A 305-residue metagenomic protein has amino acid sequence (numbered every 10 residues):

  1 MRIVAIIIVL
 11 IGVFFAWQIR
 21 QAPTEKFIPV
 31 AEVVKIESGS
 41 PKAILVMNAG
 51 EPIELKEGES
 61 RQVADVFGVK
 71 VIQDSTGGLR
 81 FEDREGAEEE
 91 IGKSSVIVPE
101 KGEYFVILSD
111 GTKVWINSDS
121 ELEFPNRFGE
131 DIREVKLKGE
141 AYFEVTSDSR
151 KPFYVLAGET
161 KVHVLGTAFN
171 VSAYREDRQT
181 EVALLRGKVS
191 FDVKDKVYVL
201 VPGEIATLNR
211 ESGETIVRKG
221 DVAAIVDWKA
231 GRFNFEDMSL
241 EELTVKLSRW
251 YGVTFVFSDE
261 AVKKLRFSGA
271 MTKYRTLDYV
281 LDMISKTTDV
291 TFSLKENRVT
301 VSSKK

Functional and structural regions predicted by a protein language model:
R2-I3, F14-K305: A residue-level detector for the "anchor" residue at the start of short, highly conserved motifs
A5-I8: Sec-dependent signal peptide hydrophobic core
